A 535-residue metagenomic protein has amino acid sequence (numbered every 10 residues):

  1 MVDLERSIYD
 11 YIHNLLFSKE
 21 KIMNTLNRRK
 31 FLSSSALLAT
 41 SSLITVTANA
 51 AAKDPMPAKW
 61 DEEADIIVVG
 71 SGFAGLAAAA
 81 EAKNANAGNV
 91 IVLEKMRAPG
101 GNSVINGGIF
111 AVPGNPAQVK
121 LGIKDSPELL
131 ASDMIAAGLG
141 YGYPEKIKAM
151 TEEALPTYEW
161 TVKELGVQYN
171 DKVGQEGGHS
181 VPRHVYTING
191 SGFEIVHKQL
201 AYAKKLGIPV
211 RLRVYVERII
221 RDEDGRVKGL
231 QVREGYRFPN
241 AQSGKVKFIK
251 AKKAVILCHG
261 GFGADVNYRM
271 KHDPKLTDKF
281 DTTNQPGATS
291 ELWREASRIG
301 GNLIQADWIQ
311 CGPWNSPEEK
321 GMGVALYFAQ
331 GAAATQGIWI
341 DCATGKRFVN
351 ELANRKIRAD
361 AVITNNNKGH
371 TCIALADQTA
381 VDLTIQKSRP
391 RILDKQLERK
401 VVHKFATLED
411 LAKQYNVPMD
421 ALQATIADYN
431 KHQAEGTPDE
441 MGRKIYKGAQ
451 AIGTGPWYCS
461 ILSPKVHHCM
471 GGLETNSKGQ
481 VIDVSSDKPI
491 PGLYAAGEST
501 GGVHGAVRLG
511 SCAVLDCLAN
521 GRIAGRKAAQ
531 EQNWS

Functional and structural regions predicted by a protein language model:
F17, K21-A39: N-terminal secretory signal peptides and thylakoid transit peptides that target proteins across membranes
S34, N89, K95-P209, R213-R218 (+6 more regions): Conserved N-terminal/central alpha/beta ligand/cofactor-binding core
W60, A79-E81, K247, I385 (+1 more regions): C-terminal structured subdomain/cap of oxidoreductase catalytic cores
I66-I91: N-terminal Rossmann-like FAD-binding beta1-loop-alpha1 element of flavoenzymes
R221-F248: Conserved beta-strand-loop-beta-strand element in the redox core of flavoprotein oxidoreductases
R237-G244, K250-E319, V514-I523, K527: Glycine-rich loop(s) and the adjacent beta-strand/alpha-helix scaffold that form part
W293-V417: An anion/pyrophosphate-binding glycine-rich loop and adjacent beta-alpha core in soluble alpha-beta enzymes
A421-V507: A glycine-rich dinucleotide-binding beta-alpha-beta segment and adjacent secondary-structure elements that constitute
